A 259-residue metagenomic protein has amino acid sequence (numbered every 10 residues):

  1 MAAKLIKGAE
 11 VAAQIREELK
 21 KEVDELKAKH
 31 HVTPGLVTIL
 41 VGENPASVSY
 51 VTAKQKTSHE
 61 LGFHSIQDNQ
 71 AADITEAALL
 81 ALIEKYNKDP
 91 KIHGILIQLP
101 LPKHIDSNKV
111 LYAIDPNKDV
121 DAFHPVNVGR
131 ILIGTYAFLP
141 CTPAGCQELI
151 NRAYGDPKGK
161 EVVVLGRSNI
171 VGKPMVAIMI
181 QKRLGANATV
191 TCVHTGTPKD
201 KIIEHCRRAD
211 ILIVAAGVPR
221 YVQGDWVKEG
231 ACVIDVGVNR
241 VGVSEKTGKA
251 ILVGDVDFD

Functional and structural regions predicted by a protein language model:
M1-H31: Positively charged, low-complexity intrinsically disordered leader regions
P34-L36, V162: Conserved hydrophobic helix-helix packing surfaces used for dimerization/oligomerization
L36, S58-A72, A186-V193: Short beta-strand elements in bilobed, periplasmic/extracellular small-molecule ligand-binding domains
V41-Q55, A137-K228, C232, V241-S244 (+2 more regions): Glycine-rich phosphate/diphosphate-binding loop of Rossmann-like nucleotide-binding domains
A78-P90: Short, well-structured alpha-helical segments in soluble
L96-V162, I202-I203: Anion-binding alpha/beta catalytic cores of soluble intermediary-metabolism enzymes, centered on
L99, A216, V236-G237: Glycine-rich, N-terminal phosphate-binding loop of Rossmann-like dinucleotide-binding domains
S107-V128, G237-D259: Rossmann-fold NAD(P)-binding glycine/threonine-rich loop
